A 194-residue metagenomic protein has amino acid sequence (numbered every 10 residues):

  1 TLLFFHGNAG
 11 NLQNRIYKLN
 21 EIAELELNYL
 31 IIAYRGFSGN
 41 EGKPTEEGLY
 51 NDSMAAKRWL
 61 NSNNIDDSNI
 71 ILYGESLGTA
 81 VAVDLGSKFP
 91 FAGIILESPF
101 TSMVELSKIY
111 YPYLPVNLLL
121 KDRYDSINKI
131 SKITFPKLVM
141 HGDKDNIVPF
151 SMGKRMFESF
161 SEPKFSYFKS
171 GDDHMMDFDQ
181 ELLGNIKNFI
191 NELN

Functional and structural regions predicted by a protein language model:
T1-W59, S68, G86: Membrane-embedded segments
K18, S126, F135, P149-E158: Short alpha-helix in the alpha/beta-hydrolase fold that links the catalytic acid
W59-N63, D67-Y113: Primarily recognizes the serine-hydrolase "nucleophile elbow" in alpha/beta-hydrolase and SGNH/GDSL folds
P115-K129, F135: Active-site nucleophile elbow and catalytic-triad environment of alpha/beta-hydrolase enzymes
K132-T134, V139-D145: Short beta-strand/loop motif that positions the catalytic acidic residue of the alpha/beta-hydrolase fold
D143-V148, H174-M176: Acidic catalytic loop of the alpha/beta-hydrolase fold
K154-M175: Catalytic histidine neighborhood in serine/cysteine hydrolases with alpha/beta-hydrolase-type architecture
D177-E192: Post-His helix in hydrolase/transferase enzymes
